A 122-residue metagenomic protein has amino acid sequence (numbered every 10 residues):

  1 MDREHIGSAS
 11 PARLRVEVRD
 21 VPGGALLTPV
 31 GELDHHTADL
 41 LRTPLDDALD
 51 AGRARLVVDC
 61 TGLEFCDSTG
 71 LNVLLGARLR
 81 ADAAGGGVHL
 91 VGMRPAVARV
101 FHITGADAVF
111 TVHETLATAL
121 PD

Functional and structural regions predicted by a protein language model:
M1-R3, P121-D122: Short, intrinsically disordered, low-complexity terminal/loop segments
D2-I6, S10-T43: STAS-typified acidic loop motif
V21-G23, T61, A117: Conserved catalytic submotifs in the C-terminal HATPase_c
G23, A106-V109, T115: Glycine-centered tight turns that cap/initiate beta-strands
L33-F110: Amphipathic alpha-helical interaction surfaces in cytosolic regulatory modules
E114-D122: A charged, well-structured terminal subsegment
